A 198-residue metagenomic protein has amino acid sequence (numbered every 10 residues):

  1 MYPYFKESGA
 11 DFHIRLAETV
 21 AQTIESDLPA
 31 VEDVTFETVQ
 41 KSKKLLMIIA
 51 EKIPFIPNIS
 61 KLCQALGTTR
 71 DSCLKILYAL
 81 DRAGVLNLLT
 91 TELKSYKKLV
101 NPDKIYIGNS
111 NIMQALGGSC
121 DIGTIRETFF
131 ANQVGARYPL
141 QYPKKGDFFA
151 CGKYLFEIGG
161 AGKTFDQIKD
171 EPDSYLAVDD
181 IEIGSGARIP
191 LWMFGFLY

Functional and structural regions predicted by a protein language model:
Y2-K144: Accessory nucleic acid-recognition modules appended to NTPase machines
R82, Y106-I107, L155-E157, L176: Short hydrophobic-aromatic micro-motifs
L99, F149-A150, K169-D170: A structural signal for short secondary-structure junctions
G117, I122, A161-D170, G184-G186: Active-site-adjacent loop/helix micro-motif of nuclease/hydrolase catalytic cores
V134, F148-G162: Conserved catalytic cores of phosphodiester-cleaving nucleases, focusing on short active-site segments
K145-F149, Y154, E182, W192: Long, positively charged, glycine-interspersed low-complexity recognition regions
C151, D173-S185: Nucleic-acid nuclease catalytic cores
E182-Y198: Domain-level recognition of nuclease-like catalytic cores that cleave nucleotide substrates
